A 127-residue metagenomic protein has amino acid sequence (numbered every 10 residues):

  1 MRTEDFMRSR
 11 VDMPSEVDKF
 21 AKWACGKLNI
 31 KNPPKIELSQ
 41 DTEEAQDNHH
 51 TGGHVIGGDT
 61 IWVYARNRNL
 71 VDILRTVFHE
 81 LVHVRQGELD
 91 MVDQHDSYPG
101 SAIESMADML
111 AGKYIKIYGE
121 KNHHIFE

Functional and structural regions predicted by a protein language model:
R2-W62, I117-G119, I125-E127: Auxiliary, metal-adjacent structural segments of Zn-dependent hydrolase domains
M13, V17, L74, P99 (+1 more regions): Hydrophobic (often cysteine-bearing) scaffold residues that line and stabilize catalytic clefts of nucleotide/cofactor
A24-L28, R85, L110, Y114: Short alpha-helical scaffold segments that flank and stabilize functional sites
T42, N67, D90: Short, flexible active-site-adjacent loop segments at beta-strand->alpha-helix junctions, enriched in small/polar
T60-V77, S97-P99: Short pre-active-site segment immediately N-terminal to the catalytic Zn-binding motif
V77-Q86, M106, L110: Active-site His/Glu-centered metal-binding helix of metallohydrolases
L81-Y98: Catalytic Zn2+-binding segment of zinc metalloproteases
D96-E127: Post-HExxH zinc-binding segment in Zn-dependent metallohydrolases
